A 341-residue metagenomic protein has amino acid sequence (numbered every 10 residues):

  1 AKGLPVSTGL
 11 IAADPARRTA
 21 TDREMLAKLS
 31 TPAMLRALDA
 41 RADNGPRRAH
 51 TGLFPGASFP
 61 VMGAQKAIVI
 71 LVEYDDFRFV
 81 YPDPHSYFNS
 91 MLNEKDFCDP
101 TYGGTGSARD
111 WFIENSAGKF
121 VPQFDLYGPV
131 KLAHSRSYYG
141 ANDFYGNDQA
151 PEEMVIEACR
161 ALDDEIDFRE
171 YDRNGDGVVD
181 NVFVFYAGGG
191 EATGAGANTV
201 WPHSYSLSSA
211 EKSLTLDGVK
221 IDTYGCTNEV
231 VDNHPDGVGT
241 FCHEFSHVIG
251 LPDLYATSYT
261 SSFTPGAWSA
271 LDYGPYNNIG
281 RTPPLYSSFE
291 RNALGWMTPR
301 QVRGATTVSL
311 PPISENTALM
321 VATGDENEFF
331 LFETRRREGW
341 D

Functional and structural regions predicted by a protein language model:
A1-P55: N-terminal zymogen propeptides
R41, P46-V61, G104-D217: Active-site-proximal segments of metallohydrolase catalytic domains
G52-N93: N-terminal low-complexity, Ser/Thr- and acidic-residue-enriched intrinsically disordered segments
A64-K66, V179, N327: Extracytoplasmic
D75, S90-C98, W111-E114, A161-F168 (+3 more regions): Structured segments of extracytoplasmic/periplasmic soluble domains in secreted or envelope-associated proteins
R78-Q123: Active-site-surrounding "flap" and adjacent substrate/cofactor-binding loops of secreted or lumenal enzymes, prototyped
D83, Y87, S107, A150-E157 (+4 more regions): Extracytoplasmic/secreted proteins, especially bacterial periplasmic and envelope-associated proteins
T105, R109, N115, N181-F183 (+1 more regions): Extracellular hydrolytic enzyme modules, especially secreted metalloproteases of the metzincin/thermolysin-like class
